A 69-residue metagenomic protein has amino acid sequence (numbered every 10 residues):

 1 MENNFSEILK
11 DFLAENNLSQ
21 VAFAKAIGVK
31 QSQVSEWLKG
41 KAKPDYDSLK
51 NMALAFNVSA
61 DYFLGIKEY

Functional and structural regions predicted by a protein language model:
M1-L18: A short, Lys/Arg-rich alpha-helix, primarily the initiator
D11, E36, L54, L64-Y69: Short, charged recognition helix plus adjacent turn of helix-turn-helix-like nucleic-acid-binding domains
L13, A24, A53: The alpha-helix within a helix-turn-helix
A14, G28, K39-K41, K50 (+1 more regions): Residue-level detection of the helix-turn-helix DNA-binding "recognition helix"
L18-E36: Short alpha-helical DNA-recognition segment
D47-Y62: DNA major-groove recognition helix of helix-turn-helix/homeodomain DNA-binding modules
